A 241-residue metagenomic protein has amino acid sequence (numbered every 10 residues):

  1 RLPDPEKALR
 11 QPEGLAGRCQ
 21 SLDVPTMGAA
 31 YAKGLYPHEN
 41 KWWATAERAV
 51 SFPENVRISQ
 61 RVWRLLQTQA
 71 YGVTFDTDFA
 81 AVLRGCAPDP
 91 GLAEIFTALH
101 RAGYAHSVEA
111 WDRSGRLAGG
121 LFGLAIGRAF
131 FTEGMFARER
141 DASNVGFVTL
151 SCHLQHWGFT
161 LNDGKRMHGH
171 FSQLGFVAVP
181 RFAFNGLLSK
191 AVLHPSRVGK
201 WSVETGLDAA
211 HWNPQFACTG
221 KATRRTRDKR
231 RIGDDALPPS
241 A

Functional and structural regions predicted by a protein language model:
R1-A241: N-acyltransferase acceptor-side catalytic subdomain
